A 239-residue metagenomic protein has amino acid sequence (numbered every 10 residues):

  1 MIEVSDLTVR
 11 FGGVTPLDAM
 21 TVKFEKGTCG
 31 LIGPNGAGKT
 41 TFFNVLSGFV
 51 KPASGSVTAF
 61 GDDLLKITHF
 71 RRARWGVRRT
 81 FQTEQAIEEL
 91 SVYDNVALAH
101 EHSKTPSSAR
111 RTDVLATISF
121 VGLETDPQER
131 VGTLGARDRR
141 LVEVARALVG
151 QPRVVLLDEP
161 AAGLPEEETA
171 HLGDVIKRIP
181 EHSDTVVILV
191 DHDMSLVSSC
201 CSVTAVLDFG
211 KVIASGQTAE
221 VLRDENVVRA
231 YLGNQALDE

Functional and structural regions predicted by a protein language model:
I2-E3, T8-D238: Glycine-rich phosphate-binding loops of nucleotide-dependent enzymes
